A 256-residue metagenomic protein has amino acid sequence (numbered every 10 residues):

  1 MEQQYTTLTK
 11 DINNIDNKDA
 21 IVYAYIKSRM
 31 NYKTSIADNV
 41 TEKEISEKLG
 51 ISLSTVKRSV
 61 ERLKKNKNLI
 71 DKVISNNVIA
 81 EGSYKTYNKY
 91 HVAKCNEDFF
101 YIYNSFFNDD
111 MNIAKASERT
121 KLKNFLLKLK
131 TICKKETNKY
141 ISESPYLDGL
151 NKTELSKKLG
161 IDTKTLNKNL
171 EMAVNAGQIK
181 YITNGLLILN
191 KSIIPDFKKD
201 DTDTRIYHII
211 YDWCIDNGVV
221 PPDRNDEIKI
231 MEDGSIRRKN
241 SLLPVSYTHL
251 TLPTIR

Functional and structural regions predicted by a protein language model:
M1-E44, K48, E61, K65-L69 (+2 more regions): Short recognition helix of helix-turn-helix/winged-helix DNA-binding domains
K43-S52, K152-D162: Short helix-coil junctions and helix-kink-helix linkers
S52-R62, D162-M172: Short amphipathic alpha-helical interaction segments
K65-N76, V174-N184: A short, conserved structural fragment
S75-D98, N184-I206: Short, cationic-aromatic polyanion-contact patches
H91-D109, D196-D223: Short, amphipathic alpha-helical interaction segments positioned at domain boundaries
I236-R238: Short linear proline/tyrosine/threonine-rich motifs used for host-factor recruitment and membrane trafficking/assembly
V245-T254: Conserved small/polar residues in nucleotide/adenosyl-binding loops
